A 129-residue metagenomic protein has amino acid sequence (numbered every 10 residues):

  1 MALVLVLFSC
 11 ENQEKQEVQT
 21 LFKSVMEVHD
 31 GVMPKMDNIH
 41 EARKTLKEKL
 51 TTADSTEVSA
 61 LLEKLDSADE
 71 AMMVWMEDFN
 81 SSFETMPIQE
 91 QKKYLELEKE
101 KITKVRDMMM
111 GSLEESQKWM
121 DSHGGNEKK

Functional and structural regions predicted by a protein language model:
M1-N12: Sec-dependent bacterial lipoprotein signal peptides
A2-V4, T45, T56: Residue-level marker of intrinsically disordered, low-complexity segments enriched for small/polar residues
C10-D54: Immediate post-signal-peptide N-terminus of mature secreted/exported proteins
V25-V28, V32, P87, Q91-K129: C-terminal amphipathic alpha-helix
H29, M33-R43, D69, M76 (+2 more regions): Hydrophobic faces of stable alpha-helices that mediate helix-helix packing
R43-D54, F79-E90, S116, M120-H123: Secondary-structure edge/capping motif, primarily at the C-terminal ends of alpha-helices and the immediately following
V58-V105: Long, amphipathic, charge-rich alpha-helical segments that form helical bundles/coiled-coils
